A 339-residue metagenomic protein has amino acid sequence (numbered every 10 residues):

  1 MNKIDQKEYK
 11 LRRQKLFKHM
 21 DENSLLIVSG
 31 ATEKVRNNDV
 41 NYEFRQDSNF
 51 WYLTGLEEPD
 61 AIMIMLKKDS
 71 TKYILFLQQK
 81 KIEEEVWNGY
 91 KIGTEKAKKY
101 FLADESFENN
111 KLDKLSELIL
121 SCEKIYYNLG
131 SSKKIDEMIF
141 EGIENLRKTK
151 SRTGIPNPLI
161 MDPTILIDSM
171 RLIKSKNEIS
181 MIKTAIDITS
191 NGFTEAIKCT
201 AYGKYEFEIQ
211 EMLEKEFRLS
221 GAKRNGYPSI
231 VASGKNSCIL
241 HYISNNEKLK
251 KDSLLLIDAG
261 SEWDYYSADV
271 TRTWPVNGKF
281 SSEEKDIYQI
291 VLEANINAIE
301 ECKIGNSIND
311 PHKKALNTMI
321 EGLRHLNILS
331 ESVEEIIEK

Functional and structural regions predicted by a protein language model:
M1-K339: Active-site neighborhoods and metal-handling regions in enzymes and metal-associated proteins
